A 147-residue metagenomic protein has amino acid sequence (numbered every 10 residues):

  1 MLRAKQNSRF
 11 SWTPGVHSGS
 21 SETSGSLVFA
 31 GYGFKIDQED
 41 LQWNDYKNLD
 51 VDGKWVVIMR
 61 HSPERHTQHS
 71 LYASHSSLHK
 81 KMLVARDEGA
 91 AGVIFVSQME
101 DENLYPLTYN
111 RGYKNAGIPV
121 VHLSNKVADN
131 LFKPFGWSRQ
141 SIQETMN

Functional and structural regions predicted by a protein language model:
M1-H66: Noncatalytic luminal/extracellular "stalk/propeptide" segments of secretory-pathway proteins
M1-Q6, M82, F95-Y113, I118 (+2 more regions): Protein/peptide-recognition domains central to ubiquitin and immune signaling
E22, Y72-H79, I118, H122 (+1 more regions): Soluble non-cytosolic domains of exported or imported proteins
Q38-E39, R65-H69, D101-L107: Extracytoplasmic/secreted cell-surface and envelope-processing proteins
V56, V93-I94: Hydrophobic residues within beta-strands of alpha/beta enzymes
L83-D87: Non-catalytic positions within long, well-ordered alpha-helices that form the structural scaffold/packing of enzyme
S124, E144-N147: Short, intrinsically disordered, charge-balanced linker/junction segments flanking boundaries in proteins
